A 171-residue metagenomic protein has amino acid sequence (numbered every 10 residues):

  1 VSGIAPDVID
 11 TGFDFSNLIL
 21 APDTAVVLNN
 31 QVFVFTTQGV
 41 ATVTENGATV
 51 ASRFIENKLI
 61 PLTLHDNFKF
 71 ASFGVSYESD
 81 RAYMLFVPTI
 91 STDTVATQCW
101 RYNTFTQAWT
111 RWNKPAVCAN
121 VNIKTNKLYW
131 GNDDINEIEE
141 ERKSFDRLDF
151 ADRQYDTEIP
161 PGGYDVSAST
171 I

Functional and structural regions predicted by a protein language model:
V1-D14: Surface-exposed extracellular loop regions of Gram-negative outer-membrane beta-barrel proteins
S16-Q31, F35-I171: Beta-sheet repeat architectures centered on beta-propellers
